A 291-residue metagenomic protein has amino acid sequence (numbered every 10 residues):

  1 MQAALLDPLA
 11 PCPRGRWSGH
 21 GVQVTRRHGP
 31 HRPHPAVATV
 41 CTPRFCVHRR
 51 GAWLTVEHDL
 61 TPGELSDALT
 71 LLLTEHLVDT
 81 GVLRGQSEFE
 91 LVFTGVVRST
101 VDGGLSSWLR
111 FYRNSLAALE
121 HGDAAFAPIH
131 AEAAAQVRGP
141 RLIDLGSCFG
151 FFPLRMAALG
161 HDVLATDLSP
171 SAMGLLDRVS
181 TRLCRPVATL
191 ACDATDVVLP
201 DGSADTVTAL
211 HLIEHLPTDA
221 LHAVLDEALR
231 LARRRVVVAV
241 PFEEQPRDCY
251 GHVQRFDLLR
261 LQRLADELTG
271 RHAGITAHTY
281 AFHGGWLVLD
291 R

Functional and structural regions predicted by a protein language model:
M1-D196, P200, H222-L225, C249 (+3 more regions): Conserved N-terminal segment of class I S-adenosyl-L-methionine
T208: A conserved beta-strand element that flanks and buttresses the S-adenosyl-L-methionine
H211-H215: Short catalytic micro-motifs in class I SAM-dependent methyltransferases
H222-R234: A short glycine-rich, Lys/Arg-flanked "PGG" loop and its adjoining helix->strand segment in the class I
R233-F242: Conserved beta-strand signature within the Rossmann-like core of class I S-adenosyl-L-methionine
H272-G284: Conserved S-adenosyl-L-methionine
